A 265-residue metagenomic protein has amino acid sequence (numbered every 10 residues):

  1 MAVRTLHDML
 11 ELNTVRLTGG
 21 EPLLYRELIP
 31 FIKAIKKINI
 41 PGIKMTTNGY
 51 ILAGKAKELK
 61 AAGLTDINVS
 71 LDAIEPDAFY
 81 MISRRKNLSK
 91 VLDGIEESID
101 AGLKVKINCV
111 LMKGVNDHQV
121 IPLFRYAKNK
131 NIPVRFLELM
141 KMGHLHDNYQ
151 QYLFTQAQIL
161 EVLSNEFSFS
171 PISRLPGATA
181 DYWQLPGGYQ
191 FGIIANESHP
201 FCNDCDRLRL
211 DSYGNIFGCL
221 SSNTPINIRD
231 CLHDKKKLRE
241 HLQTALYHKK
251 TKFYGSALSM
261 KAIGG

Functional and structural regions predicted by a protein language model:
M1-L17, E21, Y25-L137: Radical SAM/AdoMet-radical enzyme domain recognition
T14, G42, L246-G265: Short flanking/linker segments adjacent to small metal-binding domains or redox-active Cys/His motifs
L17-G20, L24, V134, G177 (+3 more regions): Residue-level signal for alpha-helical context at structural boundaries
I29-P30, I82-S83, K106, I121-P122 (+5 more regions): Short amphipathic alpha-helical patches
N39-K44, N68-A73, K128-L137, Q156-N165 (+3 more regions): Short, Lys/Arg-enriched charge-dense amphipathic segments
N48, E240-L242, I263: Short, intrinsically disordered/low-complexity patches at protein termini and at juxtamembrane boundaries
G143-S256: Accessory C-terminal segments flanking Radical SAM cores
